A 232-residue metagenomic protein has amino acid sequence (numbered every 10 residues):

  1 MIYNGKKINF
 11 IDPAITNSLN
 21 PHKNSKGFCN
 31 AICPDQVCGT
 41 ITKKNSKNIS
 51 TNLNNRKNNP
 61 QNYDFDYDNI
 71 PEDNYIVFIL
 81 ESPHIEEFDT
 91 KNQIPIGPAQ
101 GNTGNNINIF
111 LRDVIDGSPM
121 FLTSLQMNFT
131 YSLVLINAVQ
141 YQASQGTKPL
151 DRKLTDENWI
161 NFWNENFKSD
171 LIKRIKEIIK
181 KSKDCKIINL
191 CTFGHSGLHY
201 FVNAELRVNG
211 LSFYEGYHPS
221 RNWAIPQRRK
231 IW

Functional and structural regions predicted by a protein language model:
M1-K7: Intrinsically disordered, low-structural-confidence terminal and linker regions
I8-I188: A polyanion-binding, active-site-adjacent surface
E81, A138, G194-H195, H218-P219: An acidic- and aromatic-residue-enriched active-site/binding cleft used to recognize and process polar
I85-F88, Q142-Q145, G197-F201, R221-P226: Short catalytic/ligand-binding loop motif for oxyanion handling, primarily in non-cytosolic enzymes, centered on
D170-G216: A charged, amphipathic interaction segment
R207-W232: Short, flexible loop segments at boundaries between secondary-structure elements
